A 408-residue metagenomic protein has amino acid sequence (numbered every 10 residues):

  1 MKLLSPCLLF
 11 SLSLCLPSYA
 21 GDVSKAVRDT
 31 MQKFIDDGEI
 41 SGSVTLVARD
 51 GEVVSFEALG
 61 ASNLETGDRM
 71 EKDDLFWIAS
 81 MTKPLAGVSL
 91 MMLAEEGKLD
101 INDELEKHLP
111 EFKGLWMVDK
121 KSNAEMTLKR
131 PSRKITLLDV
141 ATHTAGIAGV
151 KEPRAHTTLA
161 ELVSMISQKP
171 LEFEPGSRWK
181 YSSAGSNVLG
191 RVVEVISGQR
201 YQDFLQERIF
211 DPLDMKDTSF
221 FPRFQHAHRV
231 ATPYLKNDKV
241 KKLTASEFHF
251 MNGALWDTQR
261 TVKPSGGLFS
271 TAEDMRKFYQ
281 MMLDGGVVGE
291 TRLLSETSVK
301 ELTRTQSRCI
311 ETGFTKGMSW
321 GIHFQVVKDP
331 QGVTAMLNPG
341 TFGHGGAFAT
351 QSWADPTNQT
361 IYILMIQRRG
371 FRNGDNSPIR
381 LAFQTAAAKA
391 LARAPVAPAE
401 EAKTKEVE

Functional and structural regions predicted by a protein language model:
S5-P17: Bacterial N-terminal signal peptides
G21-F76, K98-D100, G114-K121, M126 (+3 more regions): Short, conserved catalytic-motif segment at the N-terminal edge
R28-Q32, G51, W77-L105, S186-E194 (+2 more regions): Active-site SXXK
L115-P339: Short, surface-exposed loop or secondary-structure junction motifs that flank catalytic or metal-binding residues
D284, S298, T303-I310, D329 (+2 more regions): Short, gly/Ser/Thr-rich active-site loops of penicillin-recognizing serine hydrolases
F348-I361: Short, surface-exposed beta-strand/loop micro-motifs that present aromatic residues
